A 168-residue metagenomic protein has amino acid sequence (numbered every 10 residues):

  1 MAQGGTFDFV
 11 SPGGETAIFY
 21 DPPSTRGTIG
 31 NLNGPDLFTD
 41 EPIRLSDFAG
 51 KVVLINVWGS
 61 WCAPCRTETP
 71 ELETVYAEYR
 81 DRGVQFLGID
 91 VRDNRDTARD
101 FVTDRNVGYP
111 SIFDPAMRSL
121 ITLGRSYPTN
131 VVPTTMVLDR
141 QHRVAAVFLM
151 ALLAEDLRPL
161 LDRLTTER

Functional and structural regions predicted by a protein language model:
M1-N33, E167-R168: N-terminal targeting signals for export/organelle localization
A17-I18, E41-I43, I121-L123: N-terminal post-signal-peptidase region of extra-cytosolic proteins
S24, N31-V53: A short beta-strand-turn-helix
I43-R66, L72, Q85-F86: Short active-site neighborhood of thiol/selenol oxidoreductases, capturing the structured segment around
R66-N106, P115-L123: Structural microenvironment flanking redox-active thiols in thiol-disulfide oxidoreductases
D100-G108, D114-T166: Thiol/disulfide oxidoreductase modules built on the thioredoxin-like
